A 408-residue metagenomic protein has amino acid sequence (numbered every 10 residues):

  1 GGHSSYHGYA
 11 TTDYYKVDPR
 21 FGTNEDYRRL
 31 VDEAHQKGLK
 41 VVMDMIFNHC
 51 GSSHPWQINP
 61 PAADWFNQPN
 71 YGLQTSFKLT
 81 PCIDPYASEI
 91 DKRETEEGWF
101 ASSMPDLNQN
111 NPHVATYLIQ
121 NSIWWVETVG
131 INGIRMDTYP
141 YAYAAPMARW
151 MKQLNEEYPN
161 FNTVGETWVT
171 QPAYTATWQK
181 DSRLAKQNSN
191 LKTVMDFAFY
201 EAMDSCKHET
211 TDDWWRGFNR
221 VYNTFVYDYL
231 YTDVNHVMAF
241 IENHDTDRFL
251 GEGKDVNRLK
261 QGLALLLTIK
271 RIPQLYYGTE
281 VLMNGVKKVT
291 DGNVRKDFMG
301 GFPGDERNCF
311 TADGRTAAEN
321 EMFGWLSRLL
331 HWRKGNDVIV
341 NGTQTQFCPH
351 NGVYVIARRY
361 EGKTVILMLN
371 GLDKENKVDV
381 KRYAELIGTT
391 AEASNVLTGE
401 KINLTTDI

Functional and structural regions predicted by a protein language model:
G1-V129, M147-E157, A173-Y174, V194: Substrate-binding/active-site clefts of carbohydrate-active enzymes
G8-N24, S52, F100-A115, N132-Y141 (+3 more regions): The substrate-binding groove and active-site-proximal loops of carbohydrate-active enzymes, especially glycoside
H35, H49, Q57, N121-I123 (+12 more regions): Active-site-proximal helices and loops of the catalytic beta/alpha 8
V41-M43, I134, T163-G165, A239 (+1 more regions): Hydrophobic faces of well-ordered beta-strands that scaffold small-molecule active sites in alpha/beta enzyme cores
V164-G165, I272-T279, D337-T343: Acidic/polar loop patches that form or flank catalytic/metal-binding clefts of enzymes that bind anionic ligands
L263-N284: Substrate-binding cleft of secreted/luminal carbohydrate-active enzymes
P349-V353: Flexible, glycine/threonine-enriched loop-and-boundary segments that flank and lead into catalytic domains of large
L372-I408: C-terminal beta-sandwich/jelly-roll accessory domains of carbohydrate-active enzymes
